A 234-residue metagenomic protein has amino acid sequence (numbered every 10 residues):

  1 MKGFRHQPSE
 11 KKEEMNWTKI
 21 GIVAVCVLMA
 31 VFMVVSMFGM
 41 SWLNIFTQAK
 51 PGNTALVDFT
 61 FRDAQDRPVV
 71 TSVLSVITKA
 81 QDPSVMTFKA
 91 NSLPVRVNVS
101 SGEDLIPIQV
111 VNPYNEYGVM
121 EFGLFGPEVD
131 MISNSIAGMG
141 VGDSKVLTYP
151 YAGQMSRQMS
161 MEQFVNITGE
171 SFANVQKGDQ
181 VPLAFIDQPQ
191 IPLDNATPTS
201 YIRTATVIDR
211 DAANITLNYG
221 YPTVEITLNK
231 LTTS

Functional and structural regions predicted by a protein language model:
M1-S234: FKBP-type peptidyl-prolyl cis-trans isomerases
